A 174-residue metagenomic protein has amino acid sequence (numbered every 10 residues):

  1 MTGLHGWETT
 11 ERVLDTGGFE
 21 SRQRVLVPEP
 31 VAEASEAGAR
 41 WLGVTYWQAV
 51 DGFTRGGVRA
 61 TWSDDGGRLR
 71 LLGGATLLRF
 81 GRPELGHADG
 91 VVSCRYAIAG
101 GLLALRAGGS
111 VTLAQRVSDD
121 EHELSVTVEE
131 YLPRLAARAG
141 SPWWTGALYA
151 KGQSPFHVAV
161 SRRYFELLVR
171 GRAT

Functional and structural regions predicted by a protein language model:
M1-L77: Charge-rich, low-complexity N-terminal segments
E33, S118-H122, T174: Generic structural signal for short, solvent-exposed loop/turn connectors between secondary structure elements
D65-R68, L72-A75, A97-G101, V128-Y131: Generic short beta-strand segments
A75-E121: Hydrophobic-ligand binding "helix-grip"
G108-G146: Short acidic, glycine/tyrosine-flanked loop/strand segments centered on an H-E-D-like triad
T145-T174: A conserved amphipathic terminal alpha-helix motif
